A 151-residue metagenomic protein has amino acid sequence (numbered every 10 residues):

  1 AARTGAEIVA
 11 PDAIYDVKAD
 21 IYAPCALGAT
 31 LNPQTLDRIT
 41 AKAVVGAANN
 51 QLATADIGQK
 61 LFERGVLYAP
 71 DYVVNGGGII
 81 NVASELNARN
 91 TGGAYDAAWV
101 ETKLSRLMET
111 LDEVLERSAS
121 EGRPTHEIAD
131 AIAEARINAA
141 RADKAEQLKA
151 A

Functional and structural regions predicted by a protein language model:
A1-P70: Rossmann-like adenosine-cofactor binding region
K42-A151: Adenosine-phosphate binding glycine-rich loop
